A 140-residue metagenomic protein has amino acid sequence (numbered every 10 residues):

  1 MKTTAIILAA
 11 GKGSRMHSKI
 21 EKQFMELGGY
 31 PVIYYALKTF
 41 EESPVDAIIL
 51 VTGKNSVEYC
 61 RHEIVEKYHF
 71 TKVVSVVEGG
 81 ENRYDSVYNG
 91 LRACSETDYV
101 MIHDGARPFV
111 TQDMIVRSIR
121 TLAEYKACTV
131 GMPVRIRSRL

Functional and structural regions predicted by a protein language model:
M1-K2, E96: Short, Lys/Arg-enriched, disordered terminal segments
K2-V57: N-terminal glycine-rich phosphate-binding loop and ensuing alpha1 helix
G11, K19-K22, A47, K72 (+2 more regions): Residue-level signal for pocket-adjacent positions within structured domains
R15, Q23-F24, I48-V51, V74-E81 (+2 more regions): Short N-terminal micro-motifs specific to bacterial/archaeal maturation and metal-cluster initiation sites
H17, M25-G28, T71, V110-T111 (+2 more regions): Generic, ordered loop/turn and secondary-structure boundary motif
S18-E21, R61-I64, D113-I115: Short amphipathic alpha-helical segments
Y34-T97: Conserved N-terminal catalytic core of the sugar/cofactor nucleotidyltransferase
S75, E81-L140: Conserved beta-loop-beta/alpha segment of the NTase-like Rossmann-fold superfamily that binds/positions NTPs
